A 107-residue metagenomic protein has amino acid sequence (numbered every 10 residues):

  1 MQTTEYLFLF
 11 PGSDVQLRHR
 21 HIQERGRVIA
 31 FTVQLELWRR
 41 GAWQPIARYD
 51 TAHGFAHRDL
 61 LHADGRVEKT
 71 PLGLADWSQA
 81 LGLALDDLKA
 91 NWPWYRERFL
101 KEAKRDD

Functional and structural regions predicted by a protein language model:
M1-R40: Negatively charged, low-complexity tracts enriched in Asp/Glu with abundant Ser/Thr
F8-G12, G26, L61, G65 (+1 more regions): Residue-level signal for well-ordered alpha-helical segments
F10-G12, H53, F99, A103: Generic alpha-helical secondary structure signal
L17-H19, Y49, A84: Generic structural hydrophobic/aromatic packing signal, biased to beta-strands
A30-K69: A short, structured beta-strand/loop element
A63-D107: Acidic, low-complexity intrinsically disordered segments
